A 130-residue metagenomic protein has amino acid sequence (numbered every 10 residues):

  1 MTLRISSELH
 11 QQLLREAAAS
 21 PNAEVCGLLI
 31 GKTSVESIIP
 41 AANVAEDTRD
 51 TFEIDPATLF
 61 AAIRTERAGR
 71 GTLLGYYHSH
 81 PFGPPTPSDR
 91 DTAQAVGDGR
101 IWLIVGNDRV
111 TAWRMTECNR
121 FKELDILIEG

Functional and structural regions predicted by a protein language model:
M1-L73, P81-G130: Conserved beta-strand-loop surface patch within small alpha/beta domains used for substrate/adaptor or ligand engagement
